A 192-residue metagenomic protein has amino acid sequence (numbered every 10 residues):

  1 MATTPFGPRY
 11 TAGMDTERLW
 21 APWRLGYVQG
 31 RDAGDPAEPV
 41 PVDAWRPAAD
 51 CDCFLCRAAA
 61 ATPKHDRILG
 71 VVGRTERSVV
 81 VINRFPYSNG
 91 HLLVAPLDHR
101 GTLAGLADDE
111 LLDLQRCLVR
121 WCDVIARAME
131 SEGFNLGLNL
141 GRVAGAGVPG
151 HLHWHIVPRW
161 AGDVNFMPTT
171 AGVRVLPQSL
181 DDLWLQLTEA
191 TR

Functional and structural regions predicted by a protein language model:
M1-N89: Active-site microenvironments that recognize anionic phosphate/pyrophosphate groups
P5-G7, T11-A12, L19-A33, R159-R192: C-terminal helix-cap and adjacent tail motif
C53, V80, P96, L114 (+1 more regions): Divalent metal-coordination and catalytic microenvironments
A58, N83-F85, L97-H99, N139-G141: Histidine- and/or cysteine-centered catalytic micro-motif in compact active-site loops
H91, P96, G141-P168: Histidine-centered divalent-metal-coordination microenvironment in nucleic-acid enzymes
L92-R116, A171-L176: Short histidine-centered catalytic/ligand-binding loop motif
A107-S131, D181-T188: Long, well-ordered alpha-helical scaffolding segments within enzyme catalytic domains, especially pronounced
M129-A144: A short glycine-rich, hydrophobically flanked beta-strand micro-motif that places a catalytic Asp/Glu for divalent metal
